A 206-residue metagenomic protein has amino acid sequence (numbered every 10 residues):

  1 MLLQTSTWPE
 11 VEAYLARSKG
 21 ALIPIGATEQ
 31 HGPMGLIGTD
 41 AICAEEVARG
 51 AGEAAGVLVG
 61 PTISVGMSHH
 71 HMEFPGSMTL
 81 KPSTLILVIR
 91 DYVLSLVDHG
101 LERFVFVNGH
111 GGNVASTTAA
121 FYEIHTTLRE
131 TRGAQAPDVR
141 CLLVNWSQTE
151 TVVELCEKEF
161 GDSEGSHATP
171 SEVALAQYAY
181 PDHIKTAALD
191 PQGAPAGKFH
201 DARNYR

Functional and structural regions predicted by a protein language model:
M1-V105, G109-R206: Extended, histidine- and acidic-residue-enriched regions that form the cofactor-binding/catalytic faces
